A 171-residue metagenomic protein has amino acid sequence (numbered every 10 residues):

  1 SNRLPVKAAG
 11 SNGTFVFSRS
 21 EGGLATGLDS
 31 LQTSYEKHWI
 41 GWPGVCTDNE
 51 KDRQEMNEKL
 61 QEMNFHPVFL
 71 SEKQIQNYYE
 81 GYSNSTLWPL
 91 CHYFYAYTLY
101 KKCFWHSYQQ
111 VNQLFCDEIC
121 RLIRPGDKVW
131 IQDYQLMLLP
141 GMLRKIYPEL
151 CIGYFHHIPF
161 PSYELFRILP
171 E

Functional and structural regions predicted by a protein language model:
S1, V129, K145-P161: Active-site proximal beta-strand in glycosyltransferases
S1-Q74, I152, F166-P170: N-terminal low-complexity, Ser/Thr- and acidic-residue-enriched intrinsically disordered segments
V16-S18, W105-Q110, P161-I168: Short, flexible loop segments at the rims of nucleotide/cofactor-binding pockets, characterized by
Q32-Y35, I123, Y147: A structural signal for short coil/turn segments at secondary-structure junctions
Q74-I131: Conserved nucleotide-sugar donor-binding subdomain of glycosyltransferases
D133-L136: Short His-centered aromatic/hydrophobic patch
L138-L143: A short acidic, amphipathic alpha-helical/loop segment
R144-K145, L169: Hydrophobic alpha-helical membrane context
